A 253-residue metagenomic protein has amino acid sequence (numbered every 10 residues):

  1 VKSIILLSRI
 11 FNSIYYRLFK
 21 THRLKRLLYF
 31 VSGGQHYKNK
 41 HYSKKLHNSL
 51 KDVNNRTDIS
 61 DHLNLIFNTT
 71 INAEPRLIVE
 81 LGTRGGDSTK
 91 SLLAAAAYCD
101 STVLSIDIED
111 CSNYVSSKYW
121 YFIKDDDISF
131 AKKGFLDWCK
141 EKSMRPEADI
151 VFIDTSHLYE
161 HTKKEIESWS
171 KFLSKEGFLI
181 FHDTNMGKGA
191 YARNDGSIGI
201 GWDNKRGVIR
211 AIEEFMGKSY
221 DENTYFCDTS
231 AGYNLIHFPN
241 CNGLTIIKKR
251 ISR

Functional and structural regions predicted by a protein language model:
V1-F152, S156-R253: A short alpha-helical cap/connector motif
